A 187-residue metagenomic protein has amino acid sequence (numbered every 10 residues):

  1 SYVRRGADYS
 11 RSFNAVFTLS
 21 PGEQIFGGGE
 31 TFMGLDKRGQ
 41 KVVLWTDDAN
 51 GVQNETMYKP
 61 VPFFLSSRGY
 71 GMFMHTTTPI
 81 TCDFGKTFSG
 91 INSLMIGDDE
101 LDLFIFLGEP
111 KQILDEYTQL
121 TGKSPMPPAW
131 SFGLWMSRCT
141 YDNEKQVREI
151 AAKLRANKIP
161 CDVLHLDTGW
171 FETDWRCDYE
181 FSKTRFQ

Functional and structural regions predicted by a protein language model:
S1-S131, R138-T140, E144, A151-A156: Catalytic and substrate-binding clefts that recognize carbohydrates or anionic sugar/phosphate headgroups
P125-Q187: Aromatic-lined carbohydrate-binding/catalytic grooves of carbohydrate-active enzymes
